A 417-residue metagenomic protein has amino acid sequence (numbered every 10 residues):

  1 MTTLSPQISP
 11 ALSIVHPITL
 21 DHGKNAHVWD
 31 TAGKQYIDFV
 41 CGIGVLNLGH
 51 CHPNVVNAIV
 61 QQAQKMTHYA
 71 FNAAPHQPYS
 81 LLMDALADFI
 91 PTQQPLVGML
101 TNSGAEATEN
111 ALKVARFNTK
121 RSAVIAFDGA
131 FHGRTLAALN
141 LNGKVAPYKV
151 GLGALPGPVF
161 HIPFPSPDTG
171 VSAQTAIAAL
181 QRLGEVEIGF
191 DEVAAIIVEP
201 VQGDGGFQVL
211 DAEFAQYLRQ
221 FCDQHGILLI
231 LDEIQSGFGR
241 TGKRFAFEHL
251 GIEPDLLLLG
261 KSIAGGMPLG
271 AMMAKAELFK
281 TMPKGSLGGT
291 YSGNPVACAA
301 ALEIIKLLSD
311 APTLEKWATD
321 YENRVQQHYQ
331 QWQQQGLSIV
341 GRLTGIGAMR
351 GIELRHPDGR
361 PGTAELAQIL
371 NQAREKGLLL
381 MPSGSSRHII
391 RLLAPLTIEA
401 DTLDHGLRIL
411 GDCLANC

Functional and structural regions predicted by a protein language model:
M1-C417: Conserved N-terminal phosphate-binding loop of PLP-dependent enzymes in the Aspartate aminotransferase
